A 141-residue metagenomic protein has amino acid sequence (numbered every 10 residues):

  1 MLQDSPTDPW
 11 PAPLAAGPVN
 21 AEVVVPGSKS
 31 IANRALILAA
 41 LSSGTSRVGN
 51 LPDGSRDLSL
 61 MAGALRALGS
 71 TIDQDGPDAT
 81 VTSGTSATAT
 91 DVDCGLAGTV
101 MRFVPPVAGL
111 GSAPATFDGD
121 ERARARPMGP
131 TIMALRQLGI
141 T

Functional and structural regions predicted by a protein language model:
M1-T141: Structural preference for solvent-exposed beta-strand-turn elements and adjacent flexible terminal/loop segments within
